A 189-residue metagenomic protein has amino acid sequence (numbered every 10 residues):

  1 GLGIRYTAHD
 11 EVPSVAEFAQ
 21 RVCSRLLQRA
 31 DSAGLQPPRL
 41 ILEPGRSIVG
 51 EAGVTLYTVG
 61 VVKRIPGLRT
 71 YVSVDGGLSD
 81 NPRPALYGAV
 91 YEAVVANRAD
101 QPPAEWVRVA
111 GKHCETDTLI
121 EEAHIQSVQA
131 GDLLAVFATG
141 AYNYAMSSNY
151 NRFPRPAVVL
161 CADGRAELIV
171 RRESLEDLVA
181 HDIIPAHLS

Functional and structural regions predicted by a protein language model:
G1-S14, P44-I48: Active-site-proximal beta-alpha loop/turn segments in soluble metabolic enzymes
F18-D31: Alpha-helix-loop-beta-strand connector modules within alpha/beta enzyme cores
R21, L35-S189: Charged (often Lys/Glu-rich) extended helix/loop segments that serve as interaction or gating elements
